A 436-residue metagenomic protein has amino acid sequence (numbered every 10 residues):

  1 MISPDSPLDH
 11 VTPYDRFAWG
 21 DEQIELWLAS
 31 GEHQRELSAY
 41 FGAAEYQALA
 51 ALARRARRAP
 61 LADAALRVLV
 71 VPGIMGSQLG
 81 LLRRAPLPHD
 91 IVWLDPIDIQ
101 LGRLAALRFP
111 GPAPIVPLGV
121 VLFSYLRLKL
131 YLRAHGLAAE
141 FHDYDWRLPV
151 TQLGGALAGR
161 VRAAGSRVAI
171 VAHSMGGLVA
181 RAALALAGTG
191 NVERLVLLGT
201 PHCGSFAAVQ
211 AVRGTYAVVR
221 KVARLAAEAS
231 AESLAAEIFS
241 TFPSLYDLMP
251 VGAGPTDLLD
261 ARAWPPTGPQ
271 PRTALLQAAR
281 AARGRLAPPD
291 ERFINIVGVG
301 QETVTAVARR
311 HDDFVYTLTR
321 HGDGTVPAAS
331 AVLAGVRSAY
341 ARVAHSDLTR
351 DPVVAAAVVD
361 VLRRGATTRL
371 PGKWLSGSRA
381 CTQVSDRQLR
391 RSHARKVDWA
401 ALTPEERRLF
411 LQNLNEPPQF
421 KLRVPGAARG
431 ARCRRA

Functional and structural regions predicted by a protein language model:
M1-E232, Y316, G322-A328, V332 (+1 more regions): N-terminal non-catalytic accessory region
E140, L148, F242-V315: Alpha/beta-hydrolase fold catalytic core
S233-I238: Long, charge-rich alpha-helical interaction segments
